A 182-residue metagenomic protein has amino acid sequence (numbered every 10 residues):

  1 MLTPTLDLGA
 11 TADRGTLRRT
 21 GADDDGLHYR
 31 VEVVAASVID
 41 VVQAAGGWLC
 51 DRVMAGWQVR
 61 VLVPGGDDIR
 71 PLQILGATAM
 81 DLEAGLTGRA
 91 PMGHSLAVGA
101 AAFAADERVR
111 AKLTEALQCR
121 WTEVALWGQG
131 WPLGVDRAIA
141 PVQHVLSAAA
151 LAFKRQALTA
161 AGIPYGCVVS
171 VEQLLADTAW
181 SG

Functional and structural regions predicted by a protein language model:
M1-M80: Extended, compositionally biased accessory segments flanking or bridging domains
D24-L27, V53-M54, G88-G93, A116-R120: Flexible, charged surface loops at secondary-structure boundaries
G26-E32, G93-S95, G130-L133: Glycine-rich, often proline-containing surface loops adjacent to acidic residues and nearby aromatics that form
V38-V41, G99-E107, P132-L133: Short acidic, S/G/P-rich loop/turn micro-motifs used as interaction or catalytic elements
V59-V63, L96, V124-L126: Short, hydrophobic beta-strand segments that form beta-sheet elements in well-ordered domains
P64, D68-D106: Long, charge-dense
A104-W127: A short, gly/pro- and small-residue-rich
W121-G182: Glycine-rich, aromatic-bearing surface loops/beta-hairpins
